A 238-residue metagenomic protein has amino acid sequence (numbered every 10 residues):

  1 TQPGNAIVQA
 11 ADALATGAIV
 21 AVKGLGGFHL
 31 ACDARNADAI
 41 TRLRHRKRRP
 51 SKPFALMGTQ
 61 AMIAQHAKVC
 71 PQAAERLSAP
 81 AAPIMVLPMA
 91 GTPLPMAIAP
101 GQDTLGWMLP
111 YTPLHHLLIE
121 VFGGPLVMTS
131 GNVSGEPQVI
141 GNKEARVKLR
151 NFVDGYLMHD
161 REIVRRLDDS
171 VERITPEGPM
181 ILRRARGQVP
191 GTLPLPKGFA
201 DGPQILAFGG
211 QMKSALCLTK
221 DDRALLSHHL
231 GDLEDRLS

Functional and structural regions predicted by a protein language model:
T1-S238: Active-site-adjacent structural elements in enzyme catalytic cores
